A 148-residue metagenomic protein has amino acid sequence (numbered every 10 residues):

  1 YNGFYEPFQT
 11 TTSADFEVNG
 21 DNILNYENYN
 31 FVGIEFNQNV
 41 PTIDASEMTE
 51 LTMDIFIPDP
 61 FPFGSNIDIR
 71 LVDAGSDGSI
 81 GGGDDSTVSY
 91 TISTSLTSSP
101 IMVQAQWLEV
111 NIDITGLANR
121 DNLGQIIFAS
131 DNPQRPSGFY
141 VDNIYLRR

Functional and structural regions predicted by a protein language model:
Y1-R148: Beta-rich carbohydrate-recognition modules and glycan-binding surfaces
